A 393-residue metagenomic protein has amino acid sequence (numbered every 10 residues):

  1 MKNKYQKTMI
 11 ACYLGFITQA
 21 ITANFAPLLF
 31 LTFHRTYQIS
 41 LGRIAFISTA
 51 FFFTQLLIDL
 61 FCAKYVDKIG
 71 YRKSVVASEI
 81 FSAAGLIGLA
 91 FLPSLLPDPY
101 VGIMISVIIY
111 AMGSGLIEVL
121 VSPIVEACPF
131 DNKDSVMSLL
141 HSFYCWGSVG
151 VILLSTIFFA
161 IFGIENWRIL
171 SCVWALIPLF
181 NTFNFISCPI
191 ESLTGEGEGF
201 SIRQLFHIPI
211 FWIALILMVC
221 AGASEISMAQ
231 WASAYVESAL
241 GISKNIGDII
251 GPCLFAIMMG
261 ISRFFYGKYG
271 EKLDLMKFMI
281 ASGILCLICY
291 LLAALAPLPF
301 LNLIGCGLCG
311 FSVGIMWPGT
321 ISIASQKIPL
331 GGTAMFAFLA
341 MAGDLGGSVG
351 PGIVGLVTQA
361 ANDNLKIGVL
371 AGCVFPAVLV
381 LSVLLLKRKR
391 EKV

Functional and structural regions predicted by a protein language model:
K7-R35, I39, D59, S122 (+2 more regions): Extracytoplasmic
A26-P27, I208-I261: Extracytoplasmic gate region of multi-pass secondary transporters
F33-H34, Y65-V66, I157-G163, V236-E237 (+2 more regions): Interfacial helix-cap and linker-helix signal at transmembrane-aqueous boundaries of multi-pass secondary transporters
F46-K64, C253-F265: Central cavity-lining transmembrane alpha-helices of secondary-active solute carriers, predominantly the Major
I80-P97, L285-P297: C-terminal ends and interior cores of transmembrane alpha-helices in multi-pass membrane transporters/permeases
S106-S142: Cytoplasmic helix-loop-helix junction between adjacent transmembrane helices in 12-TM secondary transporters
D131-N132, L139-I190: Helix-loop-helix hairpin linking two adjacent transmembrane segments in secondary transporters
